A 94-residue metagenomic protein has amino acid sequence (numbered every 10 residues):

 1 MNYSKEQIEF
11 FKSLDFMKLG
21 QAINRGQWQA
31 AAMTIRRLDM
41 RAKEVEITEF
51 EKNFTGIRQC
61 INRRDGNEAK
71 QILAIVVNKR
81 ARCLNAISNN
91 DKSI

Functional and structural regions predicted by a protein language model:
M1-G20, R41-E49, Q59, R63-I94: Amphipathic, coiled-coil-like alpha-helical segments
M1-Y3, A32-I35: Repeat-mediated protein-protein interaction surfaces in helical alpha-solenoids
I23-N24: Conserved interaction-surface patches within small, structured recognition/assembly domains
Q27-A30: Conserved amphipathic alpha-helical segments that form helical-bundle/coiled-coil interaction surfaces
M33, E49-K52: Alpha-helix N-cap and coil->helix boundary residues
